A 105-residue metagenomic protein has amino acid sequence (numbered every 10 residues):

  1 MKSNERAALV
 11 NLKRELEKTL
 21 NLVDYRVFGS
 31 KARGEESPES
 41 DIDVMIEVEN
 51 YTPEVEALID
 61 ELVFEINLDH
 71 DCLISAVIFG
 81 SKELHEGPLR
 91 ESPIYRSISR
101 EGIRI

Functional and structural regions predicted by a protein language model:
M1-V23, A32-P38, V48-I105: Catalytic core of pol beta-like nucleotidyltransferases
R26: His-Asp-centered metal-binding catalytic motifs of divalent-metal-dependent phosphohydrolases/nucleases
I42-I46: Short beta-strand->loop micro-motif that forms the acidic, two-metal-ion catalytic signature in nucleotide-processing
